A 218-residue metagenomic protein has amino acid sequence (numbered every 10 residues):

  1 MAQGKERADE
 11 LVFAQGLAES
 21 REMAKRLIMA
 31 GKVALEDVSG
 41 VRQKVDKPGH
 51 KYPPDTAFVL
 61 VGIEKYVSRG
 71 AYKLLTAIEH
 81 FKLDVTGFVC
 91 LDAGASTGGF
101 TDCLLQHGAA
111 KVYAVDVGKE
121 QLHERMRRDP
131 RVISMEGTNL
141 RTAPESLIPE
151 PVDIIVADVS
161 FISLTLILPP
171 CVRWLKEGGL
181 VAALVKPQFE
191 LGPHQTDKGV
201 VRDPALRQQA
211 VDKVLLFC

Functional and structural regions predicted by a protein language model:
E6, S20-L83: S4-like RNA-binding module at protein N-termini
V85-S96, L104: Conserved class I S-adenosyl-L-methionine
G98-G99, E120: Glycine-rich SAM-binding Motif I of class I
C103-K111: Conserved S-adenosyl-L-methionine
Y113-L166: S-adenosyl-L-methionine
T165-A182: A short glycine-rich, Lys/Arg-flanked "PGG" loop and its adjoining helix->strand segment in the class I
G178-G192: Conserved beta-strand signature within the Rossmann-like core of class I S-adenosyl-L-methionine
L206-C218: Short alpha-helix
